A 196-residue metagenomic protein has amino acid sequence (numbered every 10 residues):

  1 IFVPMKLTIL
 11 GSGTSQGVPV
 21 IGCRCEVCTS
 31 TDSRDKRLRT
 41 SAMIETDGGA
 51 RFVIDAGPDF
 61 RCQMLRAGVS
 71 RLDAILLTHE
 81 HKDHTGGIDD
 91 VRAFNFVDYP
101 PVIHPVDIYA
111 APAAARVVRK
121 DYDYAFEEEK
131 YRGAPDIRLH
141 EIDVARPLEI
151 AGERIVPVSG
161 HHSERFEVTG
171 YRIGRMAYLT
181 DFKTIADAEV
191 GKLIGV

Functional and structural regions predicted by a protein language model:
F2-L179, K183-A188: Binuclear metal-dependent hydrolase catalytic cores
D187-V196: A short alpha/beta connector and helix-capping loop motif
